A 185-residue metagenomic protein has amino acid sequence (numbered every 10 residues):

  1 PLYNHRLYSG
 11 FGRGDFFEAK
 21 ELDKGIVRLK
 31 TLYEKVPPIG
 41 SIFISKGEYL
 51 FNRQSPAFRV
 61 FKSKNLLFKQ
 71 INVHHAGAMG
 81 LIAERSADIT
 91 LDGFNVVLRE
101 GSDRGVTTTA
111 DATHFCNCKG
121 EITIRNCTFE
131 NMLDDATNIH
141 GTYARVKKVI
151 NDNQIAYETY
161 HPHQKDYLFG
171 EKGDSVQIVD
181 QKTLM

Functional and structural regions predicted by a protein language model:
P1-H74, R99-G105, E130-M185: Extracellular polysaccharide-degrading/modifying enzymes targeting complex plant/algal/animal polysaccharides
I44-S45, N65-Q70, D88-F94, E121-C127: All-beta strand scaffolds that present successive hydrophobic residues in beta-strands
N52-S63, A78-S86, T113-N117: Extracellular beta-strand-rich solenoid/capping regions of secreted or surface-exposed proteins that bind or remodel
A76, A110, F115, G120 (+1 more regions): Interface-prone segments of viral and bacterial extracellular assemblies
M79, I89, D135: Glycine-centered loop/turn positions within well-structured domains that cap or flank conserved ligand/cofactor-binding
A87, T109, L133: Residues that flank catalytic or metal-binding motifs in active/ligand-binding sites
H114-R125, E130, I139: Polyanion-binding and phosphate-handling cores
